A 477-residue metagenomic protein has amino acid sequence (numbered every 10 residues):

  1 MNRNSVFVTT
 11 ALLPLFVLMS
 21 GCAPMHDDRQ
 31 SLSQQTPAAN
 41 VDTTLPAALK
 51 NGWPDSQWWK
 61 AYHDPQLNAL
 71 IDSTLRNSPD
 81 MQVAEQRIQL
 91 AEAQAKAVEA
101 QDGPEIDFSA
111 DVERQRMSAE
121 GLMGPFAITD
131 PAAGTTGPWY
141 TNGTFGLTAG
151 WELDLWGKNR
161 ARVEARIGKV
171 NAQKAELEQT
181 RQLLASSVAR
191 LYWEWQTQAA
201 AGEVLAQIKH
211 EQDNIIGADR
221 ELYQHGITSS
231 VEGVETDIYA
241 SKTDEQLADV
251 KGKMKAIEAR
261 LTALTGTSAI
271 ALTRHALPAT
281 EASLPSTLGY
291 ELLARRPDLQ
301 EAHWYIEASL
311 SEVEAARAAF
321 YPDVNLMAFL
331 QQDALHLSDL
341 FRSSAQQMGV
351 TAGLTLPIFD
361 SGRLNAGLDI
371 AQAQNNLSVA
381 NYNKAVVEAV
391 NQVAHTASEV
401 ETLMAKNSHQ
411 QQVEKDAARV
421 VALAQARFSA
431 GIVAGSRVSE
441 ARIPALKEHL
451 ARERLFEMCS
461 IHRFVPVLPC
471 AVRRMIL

Functional and structural regions predicted by a protein language model:
N2-R76, G124-I128, I167, K251-A294 (+2 more regions): Terminal intrinsically disordered/low-complexity segments used for targeting and assembly
A23, N159, A175-L288, E399 (+5 more regions): Periplasmic alpha-helical coiled-coil/stalk elements that build and connect Gram-negative outer-membrane
G52, K60, L75-N77, A97 (+6 more regions): Amphipathic alpha-helical coiled-coil scaffold segments and their short linker/junction regions
W53-Y62, S109-T148, A271-P285, E314 (+2 more regions): Small/polar, glycine/serine/threonine/aspartate-rich low-complexity segments that form flexible
L67-A69, L90, N142-T144, R190 (+3 more regions): Transmembrane beta-barrel architecture of outer-membrane proteins
I71, T144-T148, Y192, D237 (+3 more regions): Membrane-embedded beta-strand positions in outer-membrane beta-barrel channels/transporters
Q82-V83, E99, W139, L153-R181 (+7 more regions): Sec/SRP-type N-terminal targeting helices
